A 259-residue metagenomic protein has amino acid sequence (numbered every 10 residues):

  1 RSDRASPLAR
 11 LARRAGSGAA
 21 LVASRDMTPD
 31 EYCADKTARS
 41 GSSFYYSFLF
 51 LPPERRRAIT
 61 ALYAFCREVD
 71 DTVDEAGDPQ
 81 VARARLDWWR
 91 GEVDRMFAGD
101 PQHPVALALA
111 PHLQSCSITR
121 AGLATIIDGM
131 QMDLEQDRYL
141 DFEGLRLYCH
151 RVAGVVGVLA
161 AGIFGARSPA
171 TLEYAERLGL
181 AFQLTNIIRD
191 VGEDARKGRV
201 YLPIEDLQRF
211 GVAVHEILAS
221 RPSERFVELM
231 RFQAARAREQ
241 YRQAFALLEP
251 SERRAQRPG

Functional and structural regions predicted by a protein language model:
R1-R10, R14: Extreme N-terminal basic, low-complexity initiation segments that serve as generic localization/processing leaders
S2, A20-S24: Compositionally biased, low-complexity segments enriched in small residues
L11, A23-Q183, I188, G192-G259: Catalytic cores of Mg2+-dependent Asp-rich isoprenoid enzymes
G16-G18: Residue-identity detector for glycine
